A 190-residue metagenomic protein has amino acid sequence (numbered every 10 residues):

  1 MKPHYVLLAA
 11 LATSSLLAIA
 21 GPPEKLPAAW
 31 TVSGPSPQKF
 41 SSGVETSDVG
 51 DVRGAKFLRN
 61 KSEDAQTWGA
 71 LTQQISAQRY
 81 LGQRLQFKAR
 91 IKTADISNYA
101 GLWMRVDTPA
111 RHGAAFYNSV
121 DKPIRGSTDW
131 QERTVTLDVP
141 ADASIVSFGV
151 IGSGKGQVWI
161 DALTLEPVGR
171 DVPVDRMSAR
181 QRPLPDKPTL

Functional and structural regions predicted by a protein language model:
M1: HHCC-type zinc-binding knuckle of retroelement integrases
H4, I19-L190: Extracellular and organelle-lumenal recognition/adhesion modules and their flexible linkers in secreted
L7-L16: Bacterial N-terminal signal peptides
